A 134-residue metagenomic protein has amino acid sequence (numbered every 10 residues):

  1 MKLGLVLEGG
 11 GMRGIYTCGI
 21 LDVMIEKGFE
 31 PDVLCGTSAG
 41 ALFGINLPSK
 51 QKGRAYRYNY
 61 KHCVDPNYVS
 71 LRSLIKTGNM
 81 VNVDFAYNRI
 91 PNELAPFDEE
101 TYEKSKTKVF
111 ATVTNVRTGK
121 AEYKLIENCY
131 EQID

Functional and structural regions predicted by a protein language model:
M1-T37, I45-D134: Patatin-like phospholipase
